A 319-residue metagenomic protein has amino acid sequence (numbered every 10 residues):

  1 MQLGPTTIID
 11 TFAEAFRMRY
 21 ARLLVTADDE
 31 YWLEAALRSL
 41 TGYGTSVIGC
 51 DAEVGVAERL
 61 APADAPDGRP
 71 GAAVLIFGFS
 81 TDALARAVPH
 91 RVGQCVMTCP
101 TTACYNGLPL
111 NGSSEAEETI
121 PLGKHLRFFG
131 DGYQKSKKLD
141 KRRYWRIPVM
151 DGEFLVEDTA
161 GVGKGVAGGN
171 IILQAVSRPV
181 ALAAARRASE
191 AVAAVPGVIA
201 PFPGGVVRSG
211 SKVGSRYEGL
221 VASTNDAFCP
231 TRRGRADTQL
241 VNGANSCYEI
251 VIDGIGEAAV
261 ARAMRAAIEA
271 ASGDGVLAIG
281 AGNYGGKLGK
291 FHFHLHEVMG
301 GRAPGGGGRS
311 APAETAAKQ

Functional and structural regions predicted by a protein language model:
Q2-T26, A36-A72, F291-G305: Charge-rich interaction surfaces and accessory domains that mediate macromolecular binding and assembly
P5, R22-E58, P89-N242, S246-C247 (+3 more regions): Conserved mixed alpha/beta catalytic, RNA-binding, or beta-rich assembly cores of soluble enzyme, regulatory
A63-D67, A259, E269-R302: Long, compositionally biased intrinsically disordered regions
G71-A85, G93, M97, T101: Active-site beta->alpha loop and helix N-cap motifs at the rims of alpha/beta catalytic domains
G308-Q319: Long, low-complexity, intrinsically disordered segments
